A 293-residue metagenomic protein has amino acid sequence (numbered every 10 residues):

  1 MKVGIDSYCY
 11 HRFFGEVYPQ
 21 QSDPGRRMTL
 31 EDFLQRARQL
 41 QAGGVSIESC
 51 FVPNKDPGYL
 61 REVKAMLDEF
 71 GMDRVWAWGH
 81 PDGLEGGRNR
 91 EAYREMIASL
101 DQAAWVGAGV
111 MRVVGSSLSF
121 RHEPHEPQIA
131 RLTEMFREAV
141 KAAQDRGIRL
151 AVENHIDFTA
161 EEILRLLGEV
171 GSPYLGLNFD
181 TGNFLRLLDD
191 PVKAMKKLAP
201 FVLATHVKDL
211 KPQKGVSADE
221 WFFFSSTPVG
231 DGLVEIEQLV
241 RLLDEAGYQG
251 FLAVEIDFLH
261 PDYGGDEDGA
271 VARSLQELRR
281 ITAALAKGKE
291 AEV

Functional and structural regions predicted by a protein language model:
M1-A104, P127, S172, A272-V293: N-terminal pre-domain/capping segments
V3-Y10, V45-I47, R74-G79, M111-V113 (+4 more regions): Hydrophobic faces of well-ordered beta-strands that scaffold small-molecule active sites in alpha/beta enzyme cores
I5, A37, L67, A103 (+8 more regions): Conserved, mostly hydrophobic/aromatic
Y8-Y10, C50-V52, G79-G83, S116-L118 (+5 more regions): Active-site beta-loop-alpha junctions enriched in small/polar residues
L30, L60, A92-M96, L132 (+7 more regions): Aromatic/hydrophobic pocket-lining residues that form the small-molecule binding cavity in soluble enzyme cores
V45, R137-L233, V240: Acidic/histidine-rich catalytic cores of soluble enzymes
G58-G79, L84-G176: Active-site acidic/histidine proton-transfer and metal-coordination neighborhood in alpha/beta enzyme cores
